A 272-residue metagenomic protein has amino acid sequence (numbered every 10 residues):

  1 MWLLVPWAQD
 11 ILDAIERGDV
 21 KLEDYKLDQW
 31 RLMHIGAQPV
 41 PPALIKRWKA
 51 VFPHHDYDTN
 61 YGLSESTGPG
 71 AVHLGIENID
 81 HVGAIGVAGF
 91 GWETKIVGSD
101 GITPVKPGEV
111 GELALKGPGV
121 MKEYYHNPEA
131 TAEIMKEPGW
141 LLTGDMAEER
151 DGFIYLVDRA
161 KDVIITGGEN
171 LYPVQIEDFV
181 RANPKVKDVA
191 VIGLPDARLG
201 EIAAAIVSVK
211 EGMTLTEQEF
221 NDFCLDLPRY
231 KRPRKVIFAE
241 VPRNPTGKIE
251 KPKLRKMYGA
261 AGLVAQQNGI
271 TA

Functional and structural regions predicted by a protein language model:
M1-L3, L12-D80, E93, I102: Gly/Ser/Thr-rich phosphate-binding loop
W2, G117, K122-E123, A130-E133 (+4 more regions): AMP-binding/adenylate-forming catalytic core of the ANL superfamily
A37, G62, G86, D145 (+1 more regions): Active-site glycine-centered loops adjacent to acidic/histidine catalytic or metal-binding residues that shape
D58-E65, A84-A88, I192-P195: Beta-strand->loop->alpha-helix junctions that form or flank phosphate-binding loops in nucleotide-handling enzymes
G68, G83, F90-T94, G111 (+3 more regions): Change "...and in nucleic-acid phosphodiester-cleaving endonucleases..." to "...and in nucleic-acid processing enzymes
V87-G91, G101-I134, E169-L171: Conserved ATP/PPi-binding loop(s) of AMP-dependent carboxylate-activating enzymes
E93-D100, D145, A239-T246: Active-site and channel-lining beta-strand-loop segments that bind or position nucleotide-derived/phosphorylated
Y258-A272: Acidic/polar alpha-helix N-cap and adjacent early helical turns within long charge-rich amphipathic helices/linkers
